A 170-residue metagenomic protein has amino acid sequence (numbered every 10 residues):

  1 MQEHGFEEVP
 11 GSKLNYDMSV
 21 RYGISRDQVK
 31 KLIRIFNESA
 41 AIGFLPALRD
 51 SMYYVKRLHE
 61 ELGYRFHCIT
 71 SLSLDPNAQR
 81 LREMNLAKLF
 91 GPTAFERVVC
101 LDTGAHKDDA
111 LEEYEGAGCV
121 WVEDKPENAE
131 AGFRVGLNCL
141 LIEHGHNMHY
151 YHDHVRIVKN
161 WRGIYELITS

Functional and structural regions predicted by a protein language model:
M1-Q28: Active-site neighborhood of HAD-like aspartate-dependent phosphohydrolases
Q2, K56-E60, F133: Anion (oxyanion) recognition and catalysis
G11, L48-S51, A78-E83, G104 (+2 more regions): A structural signal for well-ordered alpha-helical scaffolds and beta->alpha junctions
G23-E38, L62-H67, F90-T93: Short, basic/glycine-rich phosphate-binding loops at helix/coil junctions that contact nucleotide phosphates
I42-A47, S51-L86: Substrate-recognition element of Asp-dependent hydrolases with the DxDx(T/V) motif
I69-V120, P126-A129: Substrate-recognition "cap/lid" segment bordering the active-site pocket of phosphatases
D108-G118, K125-S170: Asp-based, Mg2+/Mn2+-dependent phosphohydrolase catalytic module
